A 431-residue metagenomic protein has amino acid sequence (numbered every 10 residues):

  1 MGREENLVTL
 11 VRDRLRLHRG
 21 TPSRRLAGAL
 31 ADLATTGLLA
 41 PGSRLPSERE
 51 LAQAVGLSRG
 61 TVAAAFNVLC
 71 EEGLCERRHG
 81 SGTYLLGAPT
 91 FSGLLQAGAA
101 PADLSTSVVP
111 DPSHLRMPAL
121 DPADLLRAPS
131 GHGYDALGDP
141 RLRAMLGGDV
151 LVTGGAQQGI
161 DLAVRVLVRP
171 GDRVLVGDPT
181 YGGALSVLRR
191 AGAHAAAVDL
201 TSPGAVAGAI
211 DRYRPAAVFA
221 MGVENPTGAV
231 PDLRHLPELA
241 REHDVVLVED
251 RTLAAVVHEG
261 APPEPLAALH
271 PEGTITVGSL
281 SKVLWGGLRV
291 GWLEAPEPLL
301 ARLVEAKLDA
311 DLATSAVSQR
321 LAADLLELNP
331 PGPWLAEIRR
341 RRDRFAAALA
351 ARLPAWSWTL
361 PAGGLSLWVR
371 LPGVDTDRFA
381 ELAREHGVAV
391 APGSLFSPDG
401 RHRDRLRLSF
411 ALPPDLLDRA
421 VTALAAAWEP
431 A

Functional and structural regions predicted by a protein language model:
M1-L125, L308-T314, L326, A336-R340 (+9 more regions): N-terminal basic, amphipathic alpha-helical segments
A128-H243, A255-G273: Conserved core of the PLP fold type I
P215-A217, V246, I275, V290 (+1 more regions): Short, Asp-centered acidic motifs that coordinate Mg2+ and/or phosphate in catalytic or ligand-binding sites
D250: Glycine-centered flexible beta-alpha turn that most often forms the glycine-rich phosphate-binding loop
I275-A351, S357-T359: PLP-dependent aminotransferase class I/II
G332-L335, R344-V374, S394-R401: Conserved small-domain helix->loop->beta segment predominantly found in fold-type I
R384-R407: Conserved PLP cofactor-binding pocket of PLP-dependent enzymes
